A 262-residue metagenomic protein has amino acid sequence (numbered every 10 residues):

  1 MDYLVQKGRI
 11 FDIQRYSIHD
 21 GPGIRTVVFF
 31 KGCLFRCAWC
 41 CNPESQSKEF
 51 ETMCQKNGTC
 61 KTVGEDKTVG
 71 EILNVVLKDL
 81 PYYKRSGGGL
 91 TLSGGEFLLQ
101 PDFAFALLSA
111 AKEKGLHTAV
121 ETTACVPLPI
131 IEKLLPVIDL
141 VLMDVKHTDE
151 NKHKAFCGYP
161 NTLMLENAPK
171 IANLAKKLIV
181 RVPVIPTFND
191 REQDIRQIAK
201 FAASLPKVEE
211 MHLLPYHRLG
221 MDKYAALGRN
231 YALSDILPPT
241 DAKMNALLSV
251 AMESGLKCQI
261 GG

Functional and structural regions predicted by a protein language model:
M1-K67, K78-S86: N-terminal [4Fe-4S]-dependent radical SAM core
M1-P22, P186-G262: Auxiliary Fe-S-binding modules of radical SAM enzymes
G21-G23, G32, W39-C40, G64 (+6 more regions): Glycine-centered flexibility sites
K61, S93, H153, L233-I236: Generic anion/oxyanion-binding catalytic loop in active/binding sites
T62-D66, C157, N161, R191 (+1 more regions): Flexible, glycine- and charge-enriched loops at secondary-structure boundaries
L73, L77-A226: Conserved AdoMet/S-adenosylmethionine-binding subsite of the radical SAM
